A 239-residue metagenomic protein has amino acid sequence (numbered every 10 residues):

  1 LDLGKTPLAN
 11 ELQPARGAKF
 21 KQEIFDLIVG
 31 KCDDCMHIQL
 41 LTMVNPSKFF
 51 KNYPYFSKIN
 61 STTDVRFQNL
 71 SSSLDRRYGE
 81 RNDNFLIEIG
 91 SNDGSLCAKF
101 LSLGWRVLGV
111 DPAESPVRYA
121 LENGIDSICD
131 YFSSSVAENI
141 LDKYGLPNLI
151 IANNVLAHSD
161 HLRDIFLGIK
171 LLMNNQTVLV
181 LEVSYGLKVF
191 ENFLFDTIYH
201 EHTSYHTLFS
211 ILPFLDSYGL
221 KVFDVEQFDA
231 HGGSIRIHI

Functional and structural regions predicted by a protein language model:
L1-T62, E226: N-terminal juxtadomain amphipathic helix that follows a signal peptide/anchor or precedes a small N-terminal auxiliary
N82-N92: Conserved class I S-adenosyl-L-methionine
D93-G104: Conserved SAM-binding loop of SAM-dependent methyltransferases across substrates and taxa, primarily the Class I
A113-S115: Conserved SAM/SAH-binding beta-strand->alpha-helix loop
G124-N139: Conserved SAM-binding strand-loop segment of SAM-dependent methyltransferases
N148-I151: A conserved beta-strand element that flanks and buttresses the S-adenosyl-L-methionine
R163-V178: A short glycine-rich, Lys/Arg-flanked "PGG" loop and its adjoining helix->strand segment in the class I
L179-S204, L208-I211: Short, glycine-/aromatic-enriched active-site segment of Class I SAM-dependent methyltransferases
